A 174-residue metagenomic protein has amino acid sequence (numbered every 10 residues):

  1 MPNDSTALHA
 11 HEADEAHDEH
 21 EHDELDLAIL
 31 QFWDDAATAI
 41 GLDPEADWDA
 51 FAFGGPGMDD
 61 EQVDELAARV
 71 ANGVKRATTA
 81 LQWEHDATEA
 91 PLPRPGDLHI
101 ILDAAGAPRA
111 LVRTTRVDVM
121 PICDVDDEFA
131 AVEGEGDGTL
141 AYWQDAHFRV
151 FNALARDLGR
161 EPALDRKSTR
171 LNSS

Functional and structural regions predicted by a protein language model:
P2-D86: Compositionally biased, charged N-terminal/linker segments
A87-L92: Short, surface-exposed secondary-structure edge patches
P95-H99: Loop/turn positions that initiate beta-strands
R109-V117: Short beta-strand-centered aromatic/proline hotspots
M120-V132: Short, solvent-exposed secondary-structure boundary/capping segments
H147-P162: Low-complexity, intrinsically disordered Gly/Pro/Thr-rich segments
K167-S174: Conserved small/polar residues in nucleotide/adenosyl-binding loops
